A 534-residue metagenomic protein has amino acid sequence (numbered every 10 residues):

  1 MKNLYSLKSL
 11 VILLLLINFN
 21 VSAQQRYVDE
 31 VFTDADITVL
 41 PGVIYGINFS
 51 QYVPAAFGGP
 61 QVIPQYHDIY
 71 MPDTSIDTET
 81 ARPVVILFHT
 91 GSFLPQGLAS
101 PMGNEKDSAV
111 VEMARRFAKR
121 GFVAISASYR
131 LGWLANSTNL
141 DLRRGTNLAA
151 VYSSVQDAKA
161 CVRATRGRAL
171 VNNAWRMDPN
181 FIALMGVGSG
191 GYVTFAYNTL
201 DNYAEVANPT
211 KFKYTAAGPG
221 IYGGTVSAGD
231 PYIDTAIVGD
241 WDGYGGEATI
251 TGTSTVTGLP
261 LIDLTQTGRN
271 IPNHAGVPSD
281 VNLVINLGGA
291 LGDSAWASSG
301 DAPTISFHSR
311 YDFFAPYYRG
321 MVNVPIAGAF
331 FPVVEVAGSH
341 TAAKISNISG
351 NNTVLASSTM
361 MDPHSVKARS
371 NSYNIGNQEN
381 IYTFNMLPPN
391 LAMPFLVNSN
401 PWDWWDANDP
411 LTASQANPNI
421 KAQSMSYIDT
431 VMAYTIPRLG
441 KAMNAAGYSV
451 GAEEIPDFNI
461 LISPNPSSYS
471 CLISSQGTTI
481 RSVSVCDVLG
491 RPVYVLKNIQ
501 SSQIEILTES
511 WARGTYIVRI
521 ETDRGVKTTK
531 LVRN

Functional and structural regions predicted by a protein language model:
A23, R513-N534: C-terminal tail/sorting-segment detector
Q25-T80: N-terminal cap/lid segment of alpha/beta-hydrolase-fold proteins
T80, R143-Q156, A160-G188, L200-P209 (+1 more regions): Gly/Ser-rich "nucleophile elbow"/oxyanion-hole loop immediately N-terminal to the catalytic nucleophile in hydrolases
T80-G91: Short beta-strand element of the alpha/beta-hydrolase
S92-A109, F122-Y152: Cap/lid segment of the alpha/beta-hydrolase catalytic domain
N104, S108, A302-P388: Active-site-adjacent alpha-helix of alpha/beta-hydrolase-fold enzymes
S294, N347-S449: C-terminal catalytic histidine-bearing segment of alpha/beta-hydrolase fold enzymes
K441-S463, Y469, Q476-T478, R491-P492: Residue-level detector of functionally pivotal "anchor" positions at catalytic/ligand-binding pockets or at interdomain
